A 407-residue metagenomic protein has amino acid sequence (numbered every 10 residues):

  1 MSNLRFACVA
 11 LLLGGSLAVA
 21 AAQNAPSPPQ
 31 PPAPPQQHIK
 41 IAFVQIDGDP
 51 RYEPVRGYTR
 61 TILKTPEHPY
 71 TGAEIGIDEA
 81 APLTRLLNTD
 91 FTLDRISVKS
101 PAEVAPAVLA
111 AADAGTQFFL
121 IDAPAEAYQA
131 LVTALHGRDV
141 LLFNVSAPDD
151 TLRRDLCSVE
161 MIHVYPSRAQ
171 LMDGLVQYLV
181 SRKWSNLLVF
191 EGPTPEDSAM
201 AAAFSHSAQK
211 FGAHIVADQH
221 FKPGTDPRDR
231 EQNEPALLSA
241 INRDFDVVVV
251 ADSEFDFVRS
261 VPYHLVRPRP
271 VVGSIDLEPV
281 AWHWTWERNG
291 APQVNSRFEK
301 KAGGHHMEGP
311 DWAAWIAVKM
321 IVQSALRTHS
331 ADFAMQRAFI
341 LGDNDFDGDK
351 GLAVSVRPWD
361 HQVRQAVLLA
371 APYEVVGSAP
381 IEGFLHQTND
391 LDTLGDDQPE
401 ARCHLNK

Functional and structural regions predicted by a protein language model:
S2-V9, A21-K407: Extracytosolic ligand-binding ectodomains
G14-A21: C-terminal segment of classical bacterial N-terminal signal peptides
